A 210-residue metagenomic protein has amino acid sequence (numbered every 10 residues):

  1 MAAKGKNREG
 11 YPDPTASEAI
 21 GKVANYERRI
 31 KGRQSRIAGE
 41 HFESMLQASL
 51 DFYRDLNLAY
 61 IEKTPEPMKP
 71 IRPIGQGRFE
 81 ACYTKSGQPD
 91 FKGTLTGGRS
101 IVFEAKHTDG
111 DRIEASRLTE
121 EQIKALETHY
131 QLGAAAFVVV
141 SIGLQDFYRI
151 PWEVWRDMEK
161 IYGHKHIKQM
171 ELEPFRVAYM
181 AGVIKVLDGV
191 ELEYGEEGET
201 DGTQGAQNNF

Functional and structural regions predicted by a protein language model:
M1-R33, D201-F210: Nuclease-adjacent, charged terminal/linker segments that flank catalytic cores
A2-E18, G39, F52-R54, Y162 (+1 more regions): Ribonuclease/tRNase effector modules and their secretory precursors
A2-K4, K22-C82: Acidic-basic catalytic patches of nuclease active cores, encompassing PD-(D/E)XK and other metal-cofactor nuclease
P73-R78, E104-R112: Short, basic, glycine/proline-bearing loop/turn elements
P89-G93, G97-G110: Conserved catalytic cores of phosphodiester-cleaving nucleases, focusing on short active-site segments
T108-T128, L132: Mg2+/Mn2+-dependent nuclease catalytic core
E127-D157: Nucleic-acid nuclease catalytic cores
P151-F210: Intrinsically disordered, low-complexity terminal regions enriched in charged/polar residues
